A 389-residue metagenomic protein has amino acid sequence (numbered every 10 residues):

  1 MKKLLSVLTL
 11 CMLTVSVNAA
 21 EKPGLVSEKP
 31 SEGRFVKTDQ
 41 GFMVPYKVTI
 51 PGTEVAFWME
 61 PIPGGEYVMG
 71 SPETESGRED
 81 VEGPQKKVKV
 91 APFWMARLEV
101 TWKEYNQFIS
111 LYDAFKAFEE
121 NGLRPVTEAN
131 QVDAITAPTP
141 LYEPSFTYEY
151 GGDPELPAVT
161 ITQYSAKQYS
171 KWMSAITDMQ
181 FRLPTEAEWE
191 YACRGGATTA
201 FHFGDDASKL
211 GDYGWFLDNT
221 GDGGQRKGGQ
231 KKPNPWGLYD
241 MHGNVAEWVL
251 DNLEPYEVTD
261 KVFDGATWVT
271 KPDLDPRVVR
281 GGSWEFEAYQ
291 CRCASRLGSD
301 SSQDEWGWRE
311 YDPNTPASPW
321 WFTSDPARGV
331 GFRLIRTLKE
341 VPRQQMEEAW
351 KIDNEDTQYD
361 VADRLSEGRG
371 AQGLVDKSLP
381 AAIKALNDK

Functional and structural regions predicted by a protein language model:
K2-V7: Sec-dependent signal peptide recognition, specifically the positively charged N-region followed immediately by
L10-N18: Hydrophobic h-region of N-terminal signal peptides that target proteins for export in Gram-negative bacteria
A20-T49: Primarily auto-inhibitory N-terminal propeptides
E21-K22, D80-V88, A197, G224 (+1 more regions): Surface-exposed recognition segments
K22-V26, M69-S76, K89-F203, D251-E254 (+1 more regions): Active-site microenvironments of metalloenzymes and redox enzymes
M43-F57, P144, F322: Short aromatic-glycine motifs in intrinsically disordered, low-complexity regions
T53-M69: Mature N-terminal segment immediately following signal peptide/propeptide cleavage in secreted/periplasmic
V68, P72-E73, Y142-S301: Functional-site microenvironments in short loops/helix caps that host divalent-cation chemistry
